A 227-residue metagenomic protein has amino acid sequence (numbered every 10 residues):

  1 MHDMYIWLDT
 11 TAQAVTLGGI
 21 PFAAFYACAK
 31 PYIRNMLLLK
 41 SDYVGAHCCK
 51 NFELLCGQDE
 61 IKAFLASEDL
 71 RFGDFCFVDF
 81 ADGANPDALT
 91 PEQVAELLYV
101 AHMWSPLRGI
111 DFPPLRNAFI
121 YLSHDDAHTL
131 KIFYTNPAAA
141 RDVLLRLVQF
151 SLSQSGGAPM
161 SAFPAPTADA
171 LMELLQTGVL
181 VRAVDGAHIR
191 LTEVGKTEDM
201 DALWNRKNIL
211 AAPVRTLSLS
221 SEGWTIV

Functional and structural regions predicted by a protein language model:
M1-V227: Structured alpha/beta or helical-core interaction and ligand-binding surfaces enriched in interleaved
